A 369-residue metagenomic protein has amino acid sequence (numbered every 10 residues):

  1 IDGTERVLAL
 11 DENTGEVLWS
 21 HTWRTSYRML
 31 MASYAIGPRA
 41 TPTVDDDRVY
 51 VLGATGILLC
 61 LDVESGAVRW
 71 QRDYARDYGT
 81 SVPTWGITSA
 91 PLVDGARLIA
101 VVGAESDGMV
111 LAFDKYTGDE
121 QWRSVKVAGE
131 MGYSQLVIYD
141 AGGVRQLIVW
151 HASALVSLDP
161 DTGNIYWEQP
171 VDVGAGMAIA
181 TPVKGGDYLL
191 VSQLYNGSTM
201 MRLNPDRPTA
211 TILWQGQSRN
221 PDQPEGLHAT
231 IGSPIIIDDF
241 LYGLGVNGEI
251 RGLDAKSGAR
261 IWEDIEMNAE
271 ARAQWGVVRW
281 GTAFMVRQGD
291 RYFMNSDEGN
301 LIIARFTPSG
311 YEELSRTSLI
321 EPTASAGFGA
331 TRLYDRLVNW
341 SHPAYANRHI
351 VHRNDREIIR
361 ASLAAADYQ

Functional and structural regions predicted by a protein language model:
I1-Q369: Noncatalytic, solvent-exposed loop/strand surfaces of beta-propeller-type extracellular/periplasmic domains
